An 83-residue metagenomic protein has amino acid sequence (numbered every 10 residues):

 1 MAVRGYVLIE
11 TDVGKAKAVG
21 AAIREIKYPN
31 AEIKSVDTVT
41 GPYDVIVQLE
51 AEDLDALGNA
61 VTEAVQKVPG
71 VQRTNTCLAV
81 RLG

Functional and structural regions predicted by a protein language model:
M1-G83: A compositional/biophysical signature of low hydrophobicity enriched in polar/charged and small residues
